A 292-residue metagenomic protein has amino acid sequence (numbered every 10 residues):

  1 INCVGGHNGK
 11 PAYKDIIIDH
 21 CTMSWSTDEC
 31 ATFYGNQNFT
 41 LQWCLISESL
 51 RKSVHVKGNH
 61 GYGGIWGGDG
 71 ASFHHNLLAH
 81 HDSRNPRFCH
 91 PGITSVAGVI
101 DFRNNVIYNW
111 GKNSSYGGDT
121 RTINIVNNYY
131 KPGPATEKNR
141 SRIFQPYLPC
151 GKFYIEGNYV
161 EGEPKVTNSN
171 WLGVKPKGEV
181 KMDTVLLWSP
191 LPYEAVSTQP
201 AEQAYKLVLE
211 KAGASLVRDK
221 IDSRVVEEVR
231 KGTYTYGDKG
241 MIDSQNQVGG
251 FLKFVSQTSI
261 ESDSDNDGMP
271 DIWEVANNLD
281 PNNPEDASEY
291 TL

Functional and structural regions predicted by a protein language model:
I1: N-terminal carbohydrate-binding/catalytic regions of secreted carbohydrate-active enzymes
G5, K10-W25, Q37-H55, Y62-F88 (+3 more regions): Right-handed parallel beta-helix
V54-G58, P284-E285: Short acidic, glycine/proline-rich loop/turn micro-motifs
R87-H90, V96-Q247: Extracellular beta-rich repeat passengers
Q245-L292: Extracellular calcium-associated, cysteine-rich motifs in secreted modular proteins
